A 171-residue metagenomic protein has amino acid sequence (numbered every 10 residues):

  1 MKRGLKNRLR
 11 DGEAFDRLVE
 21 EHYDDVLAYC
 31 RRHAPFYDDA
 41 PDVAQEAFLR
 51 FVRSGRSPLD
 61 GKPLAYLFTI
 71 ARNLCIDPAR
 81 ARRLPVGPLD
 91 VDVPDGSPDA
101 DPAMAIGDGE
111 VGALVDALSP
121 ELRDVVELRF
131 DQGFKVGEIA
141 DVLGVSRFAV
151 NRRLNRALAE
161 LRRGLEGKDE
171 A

Functional and structural regions predicted by a protein language model:
K2-A28, P41, V52, R123: A short, charge-rich alpha-helical start-of-domain segment used by transcription regulators
L5-L9, P35, E46-P63, A81-R83: Sigma70-family region 2
E13, V91-D116: Acidic, proline/glycine-rich intrinsically disordered inter-domain spacer in sigma factors
V19-Y37, V52-S54, V115, G164-G167: Amphipathic, Lys/Arg- and hydrophobic-enriched alpha-helical face
V26, C30, A40-F51, I70 (+3 more regions): Short, small-hydrophobic-rich alpha-helical interface motif
T69-L89, M104: Arg/Lys-rich amphipathic alpha helix in sigma70-family domain 2
R72, I76, G137, L143-E170: DNA-recognition helix of helix-turn-helix
V125-R129: A short pre-motif secondary-structure segment
